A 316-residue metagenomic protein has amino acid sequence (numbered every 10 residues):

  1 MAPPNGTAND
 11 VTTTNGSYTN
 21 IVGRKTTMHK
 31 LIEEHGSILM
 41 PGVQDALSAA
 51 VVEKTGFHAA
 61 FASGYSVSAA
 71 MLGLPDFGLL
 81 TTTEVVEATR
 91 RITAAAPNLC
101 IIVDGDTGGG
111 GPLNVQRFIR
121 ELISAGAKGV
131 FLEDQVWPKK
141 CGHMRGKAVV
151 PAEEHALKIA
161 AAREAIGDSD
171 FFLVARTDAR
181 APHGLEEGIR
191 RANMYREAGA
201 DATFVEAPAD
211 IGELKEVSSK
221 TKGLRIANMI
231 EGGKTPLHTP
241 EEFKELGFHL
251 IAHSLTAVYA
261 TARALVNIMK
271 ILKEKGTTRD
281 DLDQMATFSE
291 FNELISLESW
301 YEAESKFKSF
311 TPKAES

Functional and structural regions predicted by a protein language model:
P3-V22, T256-S316: Extended, intrinsically disordered, low-complexity segments
S17-H253, Y259-R263, N267-K270, K306-S316: Alpha/beta enzyme core
